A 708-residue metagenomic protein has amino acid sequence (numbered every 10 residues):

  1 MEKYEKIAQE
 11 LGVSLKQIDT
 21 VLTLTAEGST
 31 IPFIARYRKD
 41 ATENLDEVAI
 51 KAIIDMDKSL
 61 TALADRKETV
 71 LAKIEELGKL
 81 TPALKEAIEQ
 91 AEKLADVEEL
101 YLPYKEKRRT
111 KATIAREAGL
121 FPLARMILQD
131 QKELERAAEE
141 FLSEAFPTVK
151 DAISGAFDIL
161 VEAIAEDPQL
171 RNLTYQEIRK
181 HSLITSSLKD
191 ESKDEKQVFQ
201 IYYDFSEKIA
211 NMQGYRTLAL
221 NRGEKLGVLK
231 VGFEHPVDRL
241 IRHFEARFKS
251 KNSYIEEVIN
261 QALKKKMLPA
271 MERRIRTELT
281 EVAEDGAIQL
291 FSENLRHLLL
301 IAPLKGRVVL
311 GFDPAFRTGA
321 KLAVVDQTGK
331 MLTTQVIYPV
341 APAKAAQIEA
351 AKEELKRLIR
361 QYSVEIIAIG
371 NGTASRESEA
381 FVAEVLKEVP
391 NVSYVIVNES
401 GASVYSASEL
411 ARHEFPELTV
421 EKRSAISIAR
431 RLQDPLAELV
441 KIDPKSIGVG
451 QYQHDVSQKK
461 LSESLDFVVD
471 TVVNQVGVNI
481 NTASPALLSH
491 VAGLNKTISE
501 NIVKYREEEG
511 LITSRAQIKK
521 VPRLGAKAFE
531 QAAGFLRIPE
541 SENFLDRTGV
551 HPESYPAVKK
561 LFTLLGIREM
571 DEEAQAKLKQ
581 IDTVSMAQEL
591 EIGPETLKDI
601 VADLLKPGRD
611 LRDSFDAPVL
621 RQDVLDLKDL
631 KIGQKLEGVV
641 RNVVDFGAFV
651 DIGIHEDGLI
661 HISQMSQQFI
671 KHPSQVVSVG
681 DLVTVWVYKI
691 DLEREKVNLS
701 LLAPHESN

Functional and structural regions predicted by a protein language model:
S14-L15, E27-G28, L94, L120 (+18 more regions): Short flexible coil/turn linkers enriched for glycine and charged/polar residues that connect secondary-structure
I18, I337-P342, I366, A407-V420 (+6 more regions): Short beta-alpha connecting loops at secondary-structure transitions that line or flank enzyme active sites
T23-A26, P103, I114-E117, A219-G223 (+16 more regions): Replace "in large, NTP-powered and nucleic-acid-processing enzymes" with "in large, NTP-powered factors and other
T30-I31, T42, D46-P147, Q475-S614 (+3 more regions): Accessory alpha-helical DNA-binding modules that contact the DNA backbone or grooves
A49-A52, S59, L63-G311, A315-E417 (+1 more regions): Duplex nucleic acid-engaging cores and interfaces of nucleic-acid transaction enzymes
D96, V395, G401, S406-V476 (+1 more regions): Long, charge-rich intrinsically disordered scaffolds of nucleic-acid metabolism proteins
E139-V149, K208, G227, F244-L263 (+5 more regions): Low-complexity, acidic/Ser/Thr- and charged residue-rich accessory regions of DNA metabolism proteins
Q176-I184, F312-F316, T373-E377, V397-V404 (+4 more regions): A glycine-rich phosphate-binding loop feature that marks nucleotide/adenosyl-phosphate handling sites
